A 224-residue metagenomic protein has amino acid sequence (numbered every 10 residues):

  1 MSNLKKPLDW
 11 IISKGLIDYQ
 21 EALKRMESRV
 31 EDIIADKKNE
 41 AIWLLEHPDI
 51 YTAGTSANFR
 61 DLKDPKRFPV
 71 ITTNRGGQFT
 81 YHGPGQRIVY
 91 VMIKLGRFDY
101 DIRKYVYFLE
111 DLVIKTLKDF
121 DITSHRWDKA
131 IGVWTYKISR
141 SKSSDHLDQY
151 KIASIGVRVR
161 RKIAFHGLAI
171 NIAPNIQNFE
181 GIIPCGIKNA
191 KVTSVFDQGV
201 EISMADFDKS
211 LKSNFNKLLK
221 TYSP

Functional and structural regions predicted by a protein language model:
M1-Q149, E201-A205: N-terminal lobe of the biotin/lipoate ligase/transferase fold
Y51-T52, K162, Q177-N178: Short, acidic Gly/Pro/Ser/Thr-rich loop/turn segments
K94, V157, V195-D197: Short, well-ordered beta-strand elements within core beta-sheets of diverse protein domains
I152-I155: Histidine/acidic-rich helix-loop-helix segments that form or flank divalent-metal centers in metalloenzyme catalytic
R161-A173: Conserved phosphate/anionic-ligand binding catalytic regions in large, soluble enzymes, centered on
P174-P224: C-terminal accessory segment of soluble enzyme catalytic cores
